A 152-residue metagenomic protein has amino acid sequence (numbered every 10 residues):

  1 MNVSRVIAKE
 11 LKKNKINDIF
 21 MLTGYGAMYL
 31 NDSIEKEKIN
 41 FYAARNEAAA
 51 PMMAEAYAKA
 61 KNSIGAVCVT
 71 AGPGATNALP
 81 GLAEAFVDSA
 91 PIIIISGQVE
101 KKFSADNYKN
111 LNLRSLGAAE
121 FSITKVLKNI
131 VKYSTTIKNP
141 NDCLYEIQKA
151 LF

Functional and structural regions predicted by a protein language model:
M1-F152: N-terminal alpha/beta PP-like core and its mobile active-site loop of ThDP/TPP-dependent enzymes
